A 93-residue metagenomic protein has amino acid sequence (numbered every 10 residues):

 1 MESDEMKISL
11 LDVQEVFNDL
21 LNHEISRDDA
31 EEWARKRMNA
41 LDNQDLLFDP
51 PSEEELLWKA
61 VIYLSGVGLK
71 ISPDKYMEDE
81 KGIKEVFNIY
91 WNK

Functional and structural regions predicted by a protein language model:
M1-K93: Acidic, Ser/Pro/Thr-rich low-complexity regulatory regions and the short amphipathic helical interaction modules they
